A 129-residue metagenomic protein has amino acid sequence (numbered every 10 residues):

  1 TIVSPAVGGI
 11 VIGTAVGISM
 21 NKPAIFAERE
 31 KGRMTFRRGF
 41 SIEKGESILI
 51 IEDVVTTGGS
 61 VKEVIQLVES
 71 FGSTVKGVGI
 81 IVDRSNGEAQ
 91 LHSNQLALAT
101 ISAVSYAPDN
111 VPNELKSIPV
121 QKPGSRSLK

Functional and structural regions predicted by a protein language model:
T1-A6: Short glycine-rich phosphate-binding loop at a beta-alpha junction
G8-I10: Conserved coil-to-alpha-helix start sites within the AMP-binding
I12-L49, G59, N113: Short, glycine/charge-rich flexible loops or terminal/linker lids adjacent to PRPP-binding catalytic cores
K31-M34, T57-G58, R84-N86, V104: Short gly/pro/ser/thr-enriched loop/turn and capping motifs at secondary-structure boundaries
S41-G79: A contiguous pocket-lining binding segment that forms or flanks enzyme active sites
I65-K129: PRPP-dependent phosphoribosyltransferase catalytic core
